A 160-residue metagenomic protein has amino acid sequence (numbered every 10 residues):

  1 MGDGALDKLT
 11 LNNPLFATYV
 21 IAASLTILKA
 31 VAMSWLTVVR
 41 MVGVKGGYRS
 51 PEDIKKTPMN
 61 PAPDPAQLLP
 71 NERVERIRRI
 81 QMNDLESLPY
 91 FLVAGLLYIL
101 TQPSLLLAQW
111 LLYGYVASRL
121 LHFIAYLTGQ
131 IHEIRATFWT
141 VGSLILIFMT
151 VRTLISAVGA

Functional and structural regions predicted by a protein language model:
M1-F16: Juxtamembrane membrane-interface segments at transmembrane-helix boundaries in membrane proteins
N13-N60: N-terminal signal-anchor transmembrane alpha helix
L15-A23, L107-L111, R135-S143: Transmembrane alpha-helices of multi-pass eukaryotic membrane proteins
T57-D84: Short membrane-interface loop/juxtamembrane segments of multi-pass integral membrane proteins
M82-L97: Core segments of transmembrane alpha-helices that mediate helix-helix packing or line hydrophobic substrate/ligand
A94-A117: Short alpha-helical packing/oligomerization segments
L121-I145: Interfacial loop-to-transmembrane junctions
V151-A160: Juxtamembrane boundary at the C-terminal end of a transmembrane helix
